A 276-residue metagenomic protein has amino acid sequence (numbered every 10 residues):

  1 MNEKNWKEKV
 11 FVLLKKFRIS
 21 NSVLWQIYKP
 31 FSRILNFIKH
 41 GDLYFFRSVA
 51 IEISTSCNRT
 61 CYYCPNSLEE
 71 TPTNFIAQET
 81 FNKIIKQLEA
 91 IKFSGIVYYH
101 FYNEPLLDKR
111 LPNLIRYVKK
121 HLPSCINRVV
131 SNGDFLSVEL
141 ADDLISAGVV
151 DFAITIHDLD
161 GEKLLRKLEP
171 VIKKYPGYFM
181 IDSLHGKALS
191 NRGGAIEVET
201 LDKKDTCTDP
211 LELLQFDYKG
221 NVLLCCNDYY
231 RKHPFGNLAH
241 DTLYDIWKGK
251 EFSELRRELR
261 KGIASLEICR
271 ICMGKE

Functional and structural regions predicted by a protein language model:
N2-K9, P170-V198, N227-E276: C-terminal accessory region of radical SAM enzymes
E3-F152: Conserved alpha-helical substructure of the radical SAM core
R47, P210, Y229: Exposed loop/turn and edge beta-strand positions of beta-sandwich/beta-sheet ligand-binding modules
I51, T55-N58, L201, I263-L266: Processing junctions and N-termini across compartments
C57, C61-C64, C207, C225-C226 (+1 more regions): Short cysteine clusters
Y63, S67-E70, L213, R231-K232 (+1 more regions): Secreted/processed peptides and extracellular or luminal domains of membrane proteins
K86, D108-E212, D217: Conserved AdoMet/S-adenosylmethionine-binding subsite of the radical SAM
